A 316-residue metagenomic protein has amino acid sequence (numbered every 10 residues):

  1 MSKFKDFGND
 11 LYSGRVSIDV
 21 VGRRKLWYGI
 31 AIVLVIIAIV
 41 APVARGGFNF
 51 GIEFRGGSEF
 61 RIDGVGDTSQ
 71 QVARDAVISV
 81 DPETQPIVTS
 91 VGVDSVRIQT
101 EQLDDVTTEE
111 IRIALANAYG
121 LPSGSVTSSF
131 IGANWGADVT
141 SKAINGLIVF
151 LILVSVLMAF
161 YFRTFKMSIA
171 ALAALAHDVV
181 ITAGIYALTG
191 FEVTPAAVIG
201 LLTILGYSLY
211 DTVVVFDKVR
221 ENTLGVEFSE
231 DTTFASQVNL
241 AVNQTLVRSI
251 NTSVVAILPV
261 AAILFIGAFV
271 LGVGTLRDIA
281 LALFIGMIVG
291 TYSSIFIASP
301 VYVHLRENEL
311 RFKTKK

Functional and structural regions predicted by a protein language model:
M1-K316: A structural signal for conserved, well-ordered secondary-structure elements that form binding/interaction cores
